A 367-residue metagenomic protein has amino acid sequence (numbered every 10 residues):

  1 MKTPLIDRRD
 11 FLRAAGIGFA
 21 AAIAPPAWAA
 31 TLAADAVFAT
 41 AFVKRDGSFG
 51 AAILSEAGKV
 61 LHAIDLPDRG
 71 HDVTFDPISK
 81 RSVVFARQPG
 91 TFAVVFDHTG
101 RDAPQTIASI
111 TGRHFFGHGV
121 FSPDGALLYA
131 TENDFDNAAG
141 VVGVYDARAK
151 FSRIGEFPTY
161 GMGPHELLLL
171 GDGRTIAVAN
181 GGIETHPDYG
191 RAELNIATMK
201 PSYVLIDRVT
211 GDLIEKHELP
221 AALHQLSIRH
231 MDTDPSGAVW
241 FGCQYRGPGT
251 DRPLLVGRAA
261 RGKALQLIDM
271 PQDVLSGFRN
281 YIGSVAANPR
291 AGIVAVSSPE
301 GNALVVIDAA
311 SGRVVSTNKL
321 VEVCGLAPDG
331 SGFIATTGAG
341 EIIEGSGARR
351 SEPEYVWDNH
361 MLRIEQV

Functional and structural regions predicted by a protein language model:
M1-A30: N-terminal export signals
K59-I64, P104-S109, S152-F157, I214-P220 (+3 more regions): A short beta-strand motif characteristic of beta-propeller blades
L66-F121: Blade-loop segments of beta-propeller domains
R69-T74, H114-V120, M162-L168, Q225-H230 (+3 more regions): Repeated scaffold domains used in trafficking and secretory/extracellular systems, primarily beta-propellers
P77-I78, P123-D124, G171-D172, D234-P235 (+2 more regions): Residue-level detector of Asp-centered blade-edge/turn motifs that repeat once per structural unit in beta-propeller
I110-H118, T131-L170: Asp-box/WD-like beta-propeller blade repeats and closely related beta-sheet repeat scaffolds
T131-D134, V178-M199, G242-P253: Short, conserved, GDST-rich strand-edge loop motifs in beta-rich repeat architectures
V142-D146, A197-R208, L254-R261: Beta-propeller blade signature
